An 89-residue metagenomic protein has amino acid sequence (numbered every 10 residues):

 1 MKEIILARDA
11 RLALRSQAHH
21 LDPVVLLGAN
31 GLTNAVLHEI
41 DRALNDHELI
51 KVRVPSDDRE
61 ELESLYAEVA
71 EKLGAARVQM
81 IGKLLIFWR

Functional and structural regions predicted by a protein language model:
M1-R89: Positively charged, polar, low-complexity stretches
